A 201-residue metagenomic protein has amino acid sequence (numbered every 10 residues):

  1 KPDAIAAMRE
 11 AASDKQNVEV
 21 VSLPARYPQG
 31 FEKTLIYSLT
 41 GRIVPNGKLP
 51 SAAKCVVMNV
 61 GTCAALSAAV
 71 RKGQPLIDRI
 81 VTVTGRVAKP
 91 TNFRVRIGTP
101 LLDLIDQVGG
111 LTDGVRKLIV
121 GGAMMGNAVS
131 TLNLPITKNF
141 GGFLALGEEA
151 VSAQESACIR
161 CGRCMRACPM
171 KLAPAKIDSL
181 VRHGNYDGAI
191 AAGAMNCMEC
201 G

Functional and structural regions predicted by a protein language model:
P2, V57-C63, V95, E155-C158 (+3 more regions): Electropositive phosphate-/nucleotide-binding environments in soluble metabolic enzymes
P2-L101, Q107-G114, G122: Hydrophobic alpha-helical positions that pack around
D3-A4, K15-L23, D106, P135-A145 (+1 more regions): Conduit-forming functional cores of very large proteins
V21-L23, T84-R86, R96, I119-G121 (+5 more regions): Generic beta-strand/beta-sheet core signal
P28-G30, T34-I43, G73, G110-R160: Active-site gating/interface segments in enzymes
G98, D103-I105, L118, C168 (+1 more regions): Short alpha-helical segments in extracytoplasmic peptidoglycan/chitin-binding modules and envelope-associated proteins
D106-V108, K117-L118, C158, L180 (+1 more regions): Composition- and surface-driven signal marking solvent-exposed, interaction-prone regions in large proteins
F140-E155, M165, P169-G201: Ferredoxin-type iron-sulfur electron-transfer modules in oxidoreductases and energy-metabolism complexes
